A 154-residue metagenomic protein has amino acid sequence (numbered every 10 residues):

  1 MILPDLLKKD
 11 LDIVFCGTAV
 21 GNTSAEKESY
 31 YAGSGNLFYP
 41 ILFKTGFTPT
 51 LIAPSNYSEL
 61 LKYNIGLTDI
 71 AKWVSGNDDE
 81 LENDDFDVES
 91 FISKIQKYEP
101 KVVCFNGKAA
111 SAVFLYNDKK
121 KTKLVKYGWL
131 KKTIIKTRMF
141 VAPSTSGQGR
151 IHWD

Functional and structural regions predicted by a protein language model:
M1-D12, G33-S34, I41, N77-I92 (+1 more regions): C-terminal capping/extension of enzyme domains
M1-K8, L51-L60, K94: Short amphipathic alpha-helices and their capping/turn segments at secondary-structure boundaries
D12-T18: Short, hydrophobic/glycine-enriched beta-strand segments
C16, F105-G107, S144: Short His-Asn-centered micro-motif
G21, A109-A112, T145-Q148: Short Gly/Pro-enriched loop/turn and capping motifs at secondary-structure junctions
S24-D84: Short, surface-exposed acidic-centric catalytic microdomains
S24-K27, V113-Y116, I151-H152: Short glycine-/acidic-enriched loop or helix-start segments at secondary-structure transitions that form or flank
K62-K120: Internal catalytic-core helix/loop-beta-alpha segment that presents or stabilizes conserved functional determinants
